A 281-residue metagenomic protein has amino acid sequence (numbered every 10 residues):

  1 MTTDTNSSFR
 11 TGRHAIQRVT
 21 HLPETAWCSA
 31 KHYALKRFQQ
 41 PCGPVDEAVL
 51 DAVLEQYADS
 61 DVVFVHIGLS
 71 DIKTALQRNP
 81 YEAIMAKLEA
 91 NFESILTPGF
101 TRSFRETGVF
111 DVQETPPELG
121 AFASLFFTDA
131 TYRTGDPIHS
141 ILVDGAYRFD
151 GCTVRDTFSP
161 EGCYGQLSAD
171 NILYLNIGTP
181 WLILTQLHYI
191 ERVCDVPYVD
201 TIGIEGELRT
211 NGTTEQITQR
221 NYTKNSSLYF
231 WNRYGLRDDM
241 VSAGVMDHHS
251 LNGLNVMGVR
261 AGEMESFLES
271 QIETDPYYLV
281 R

Functional and structural regions predicted by a protein language model:
T2-R281: N-terminal and secondary-structure boundary signal
